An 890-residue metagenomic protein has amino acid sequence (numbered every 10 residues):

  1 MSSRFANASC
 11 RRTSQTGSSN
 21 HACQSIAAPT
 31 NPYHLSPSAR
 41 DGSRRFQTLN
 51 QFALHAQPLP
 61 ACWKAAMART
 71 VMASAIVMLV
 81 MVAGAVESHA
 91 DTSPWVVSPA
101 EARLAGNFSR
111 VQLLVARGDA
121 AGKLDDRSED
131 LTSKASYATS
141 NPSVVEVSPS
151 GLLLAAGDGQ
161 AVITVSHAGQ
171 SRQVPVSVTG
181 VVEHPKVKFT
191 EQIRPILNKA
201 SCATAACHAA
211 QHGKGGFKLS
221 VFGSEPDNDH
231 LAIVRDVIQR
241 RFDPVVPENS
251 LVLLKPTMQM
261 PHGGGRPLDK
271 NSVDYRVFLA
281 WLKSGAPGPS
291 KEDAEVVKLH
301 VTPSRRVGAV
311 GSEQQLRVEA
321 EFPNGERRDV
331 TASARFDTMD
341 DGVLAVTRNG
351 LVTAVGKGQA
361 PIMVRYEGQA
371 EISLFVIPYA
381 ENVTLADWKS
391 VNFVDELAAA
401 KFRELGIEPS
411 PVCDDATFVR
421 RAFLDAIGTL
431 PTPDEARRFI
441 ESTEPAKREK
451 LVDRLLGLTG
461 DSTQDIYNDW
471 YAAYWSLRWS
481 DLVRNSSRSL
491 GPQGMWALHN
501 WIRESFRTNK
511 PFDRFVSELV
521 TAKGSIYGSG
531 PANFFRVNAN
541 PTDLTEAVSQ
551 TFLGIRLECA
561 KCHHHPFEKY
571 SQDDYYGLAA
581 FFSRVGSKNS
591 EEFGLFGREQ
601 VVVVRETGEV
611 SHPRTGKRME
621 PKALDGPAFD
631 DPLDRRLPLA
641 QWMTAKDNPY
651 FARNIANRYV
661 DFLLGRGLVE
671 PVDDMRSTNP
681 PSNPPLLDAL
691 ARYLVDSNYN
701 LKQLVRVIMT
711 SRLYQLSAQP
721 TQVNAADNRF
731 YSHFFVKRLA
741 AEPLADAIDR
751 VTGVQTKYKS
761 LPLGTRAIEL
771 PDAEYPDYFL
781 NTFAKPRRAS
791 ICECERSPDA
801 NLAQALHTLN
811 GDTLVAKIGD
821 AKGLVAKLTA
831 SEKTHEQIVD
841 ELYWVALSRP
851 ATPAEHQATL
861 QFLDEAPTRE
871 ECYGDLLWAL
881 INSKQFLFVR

Functional and structural regions predicted by a protein language model:
A6-A8, A22, L35, G42 (+1 more regions): Short hydrophobic alpha-helical segments enriched in small aliphatic residues
L49-F52, A56-A75: Bacterial N-terminal signal peptides that target proteins for export
A73-G84: Bacterial N-terminal signal peptides
H89-K199, H208-S220, D227-H230, M258-Q259 (+2 more regions): Extracytoplasmic soluble-region selector
P175-H230, R241-N249, L254, M258-L279 (+10 more regions): Sequence context surrounding c-type heme c attachment/ligation sites in exported
K389-D469, S476, V483-K759, C794-E795 (+2 more regions): Primarily short, surface-exposed interaction patches in extracytoplasmic proteins
L876: Globin-like tetrapyrrole-binding proteins
